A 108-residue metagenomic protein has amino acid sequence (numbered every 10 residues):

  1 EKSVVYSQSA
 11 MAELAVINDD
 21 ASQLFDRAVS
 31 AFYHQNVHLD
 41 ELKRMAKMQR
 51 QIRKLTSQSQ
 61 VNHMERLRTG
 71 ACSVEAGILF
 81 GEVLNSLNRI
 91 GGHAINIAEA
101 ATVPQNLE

Functional and structural regions predicted by a protein language model:
E1-E108: Cytosolic, long alpha-helical scaffolding segments
